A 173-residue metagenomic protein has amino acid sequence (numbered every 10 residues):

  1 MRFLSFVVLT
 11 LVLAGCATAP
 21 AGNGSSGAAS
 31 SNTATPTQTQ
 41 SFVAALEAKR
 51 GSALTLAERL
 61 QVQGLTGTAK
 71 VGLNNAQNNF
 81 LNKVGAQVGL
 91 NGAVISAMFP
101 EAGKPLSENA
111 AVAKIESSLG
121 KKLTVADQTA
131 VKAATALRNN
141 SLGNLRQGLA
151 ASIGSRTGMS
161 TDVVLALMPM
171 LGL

Functional and structural regions predicted by a protein language model:
R2-L9: Sec-dependent signal peptide recognition, specifically the positively charged N-region followed immediately by
V7, S25, N32-A34, A93 (+2 more regions): Intrinsic disorder/low-complexity detector
L13-G15: C-terminal motif of bacterial Sec signal peptides marking the signal peptidase cleavage site
A17-A19: Bacterial signal peptide processing site
N23-A53: Post-signal peptide N-terminal segment of mature Sec-exported envelope proteins
A48, S52, L56-D162, A166 (+1 more regions): Surface-exposed, polar/charged faces of alpha-helical domains in mature secreted/periplasmic/lumenal proteins
